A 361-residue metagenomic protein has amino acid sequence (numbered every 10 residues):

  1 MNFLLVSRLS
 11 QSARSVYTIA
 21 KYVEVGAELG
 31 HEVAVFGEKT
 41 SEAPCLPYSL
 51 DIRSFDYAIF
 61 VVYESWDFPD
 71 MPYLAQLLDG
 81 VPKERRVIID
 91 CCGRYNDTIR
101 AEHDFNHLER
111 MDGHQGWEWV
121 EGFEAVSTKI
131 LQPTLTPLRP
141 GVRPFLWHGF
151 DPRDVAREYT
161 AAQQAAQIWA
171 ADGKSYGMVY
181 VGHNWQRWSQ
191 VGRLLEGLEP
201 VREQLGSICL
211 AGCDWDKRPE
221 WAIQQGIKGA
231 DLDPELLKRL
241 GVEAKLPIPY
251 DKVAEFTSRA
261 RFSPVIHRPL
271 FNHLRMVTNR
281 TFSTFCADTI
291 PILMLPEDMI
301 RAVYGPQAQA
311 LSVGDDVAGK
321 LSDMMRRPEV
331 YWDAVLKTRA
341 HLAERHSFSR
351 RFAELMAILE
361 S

Functional and structural regions predicted by a protein language model:
N2-L29, V35-L46, V62-L74, C91-G93 (+3 more regions): Nucleotide-sugar donor-binding catalytic core of glycosyltransferases
L46-S54, D323-M324: Short amphipathic alpha-helix with an adjacent loop that forms part of the alpha/beta core around
D51-I59, A260-R261: Short acidic/histidine-rich motifs immediately flanking catalytic phosphotransfer sites in two-component signaling
S54, P69-R86, R100-A101: Glycosyltransferases and closely related glycan-assembly transferases that use nucleotide-activated donors
H103-N106: Short secondary-structure boundary/capping segments
P306-D315, D323-P328: Conserved acidic donor-binding segment of nucleotide-sugar-dependent glycosyltransferases
M325-L359: A charged, aromatic-enriched C-terminal amphipathic alpha-helix characteristic of glycosyltransferases across folds
